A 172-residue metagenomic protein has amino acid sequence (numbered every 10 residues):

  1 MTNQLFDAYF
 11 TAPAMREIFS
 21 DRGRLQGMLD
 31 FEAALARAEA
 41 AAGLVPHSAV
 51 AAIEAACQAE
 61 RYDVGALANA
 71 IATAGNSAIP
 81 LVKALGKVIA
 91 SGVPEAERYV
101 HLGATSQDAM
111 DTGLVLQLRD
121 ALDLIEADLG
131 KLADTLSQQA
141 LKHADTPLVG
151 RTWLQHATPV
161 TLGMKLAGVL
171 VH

Functional and structural regions predicted by a protein language model:
M1-H172: A helix-coil-helix interface module used to build multimeric assemblies and to scaffold catalytic/cofactor sites
